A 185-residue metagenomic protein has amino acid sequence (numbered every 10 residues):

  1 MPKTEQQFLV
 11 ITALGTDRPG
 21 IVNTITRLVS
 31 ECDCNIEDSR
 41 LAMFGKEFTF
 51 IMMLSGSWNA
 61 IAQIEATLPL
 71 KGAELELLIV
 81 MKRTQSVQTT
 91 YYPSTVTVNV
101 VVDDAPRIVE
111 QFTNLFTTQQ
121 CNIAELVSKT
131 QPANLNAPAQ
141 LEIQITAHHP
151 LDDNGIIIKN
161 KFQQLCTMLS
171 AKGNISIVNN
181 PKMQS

Functional and structural regions predicted by a protein language model:
P2-S185: A conserved regulatory-domain signal marking ACT and ACT-like small-molecule sensing domains and adjacent regulatory
